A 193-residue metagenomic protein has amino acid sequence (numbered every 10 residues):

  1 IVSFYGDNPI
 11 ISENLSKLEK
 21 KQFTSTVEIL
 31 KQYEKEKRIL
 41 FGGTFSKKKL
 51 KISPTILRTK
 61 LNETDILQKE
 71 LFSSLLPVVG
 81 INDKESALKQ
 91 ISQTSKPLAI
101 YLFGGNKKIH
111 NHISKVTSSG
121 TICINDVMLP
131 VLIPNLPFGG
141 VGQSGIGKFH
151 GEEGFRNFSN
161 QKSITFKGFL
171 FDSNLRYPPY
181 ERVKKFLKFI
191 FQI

Functional and structural regions predicted by a protein language model:
I1-N62, I124, F186, F191-Q192: ALDH superfamily catalytic-core signature
I1-V2, I52-I193: Conserved C-terminal structural/oligomerization subdomain of aldehyde/semialdehyde dehydrogenase
